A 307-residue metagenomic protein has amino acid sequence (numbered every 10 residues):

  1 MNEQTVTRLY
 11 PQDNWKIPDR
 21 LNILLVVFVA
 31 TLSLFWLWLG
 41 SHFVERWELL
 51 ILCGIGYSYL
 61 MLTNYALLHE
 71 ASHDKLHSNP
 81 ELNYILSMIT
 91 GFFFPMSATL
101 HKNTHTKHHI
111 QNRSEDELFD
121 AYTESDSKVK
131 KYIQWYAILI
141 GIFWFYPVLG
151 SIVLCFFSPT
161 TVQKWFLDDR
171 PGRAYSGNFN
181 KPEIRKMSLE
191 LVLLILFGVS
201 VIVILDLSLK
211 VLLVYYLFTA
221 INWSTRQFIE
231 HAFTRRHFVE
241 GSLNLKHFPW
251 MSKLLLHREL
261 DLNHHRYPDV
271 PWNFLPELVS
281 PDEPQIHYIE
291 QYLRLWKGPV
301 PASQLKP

Functional and structural regions predicted by a protein language model:
M1-S58, F92-L209, D269, N273-P307: Non-catalytic, topology-defining segments of multipass membrane proteins
P11-W15, E70-H77: Transmembrane alpha-helical segments that serve as helix-helix packing and pore/cofactor-lining elements in multipass
F43-A66, I85, I89-T99, Y216-A220 (+1 more regions): Membrane-embedded alpha-helical segments that form the functional core of polytopic membrane enzymes, especially those
S58-A71, S97-L100, V148-V153, T160-T161 (+1 more regions): Transmembrane alpha-helical segments that form the membrane-embedded catalytic/substrate-channel core of multi-pass
Y65-H73, H101-S114, R226-F233, L254-W272: Histidine-centered catalytic micro-motifs
L76-M96, E117-Q134, F238-M251: Juxtamembrane helix-capping/reentrant segments at transmembrane boundaries
M88, S224, E277-L278: Generic recognition of well-ordered alpha-helical segments
A98, D168-N178, E240-L260: Active-site-proximal inter-transmembrane loops
